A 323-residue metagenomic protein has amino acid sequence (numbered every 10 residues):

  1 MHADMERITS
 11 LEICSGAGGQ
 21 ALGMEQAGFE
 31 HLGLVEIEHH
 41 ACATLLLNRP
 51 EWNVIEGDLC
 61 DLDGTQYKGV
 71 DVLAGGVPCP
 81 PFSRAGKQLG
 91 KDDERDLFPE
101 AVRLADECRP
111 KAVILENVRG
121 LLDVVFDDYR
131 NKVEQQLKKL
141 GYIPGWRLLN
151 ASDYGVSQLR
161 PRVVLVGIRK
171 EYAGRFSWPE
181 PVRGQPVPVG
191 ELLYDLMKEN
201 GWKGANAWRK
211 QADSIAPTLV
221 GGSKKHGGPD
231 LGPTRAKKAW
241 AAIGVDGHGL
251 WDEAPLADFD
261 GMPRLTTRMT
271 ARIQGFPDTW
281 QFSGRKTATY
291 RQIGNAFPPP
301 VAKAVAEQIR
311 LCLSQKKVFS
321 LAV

Functional and structural regions predicted by a protein language model:
H2, L62-V72, V77-A241, F319: Class I S-adenosyl-L-methionine
I13-A17: Class I SAM-dependent methyltransferase "Motif I" SAM/SAH-binding loop
H31-L32: Short beta-strand element of Class I
E38: Conserved SAM/SAH-binding beta-strand->alpha-helix loop
L45-L46: Conserved SAM-binding loop
E51-D58: Conserved SAM-binding strand-loop segment of SAM-dependent methyltransferases
M197-V323: C-terminal target-recognition/interaction regions appended to catalytic cores
